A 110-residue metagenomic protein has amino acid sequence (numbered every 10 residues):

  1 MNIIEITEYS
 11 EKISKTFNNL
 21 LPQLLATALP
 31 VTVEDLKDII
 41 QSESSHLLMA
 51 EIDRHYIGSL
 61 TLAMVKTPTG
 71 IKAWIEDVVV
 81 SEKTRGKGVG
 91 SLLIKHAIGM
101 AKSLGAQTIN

Functional and structural regions predicted by a protein language model:
M1-V31: Short amphipathic alpha-helix that is part of the acyltransferase structural core
T16-L20, D35, L92, H96: Alpha-helical elements of Rossmann-like donor-binding domains used by nucleotide-donor carbohydrate transfer enzymes
V31-K37: Short, basic/aromatic recognition patches
D38-M49: A short helix-loop-beta-strand connector motif used in the catalytic cores of GNAT acetyltransferases and, in some
M49, H55-M64, W74, V79: Conserved beta-strand in the GNAT
V65-I75, R85, L104-Q107: A conserved beta-turn-beta hairpin within the catalytic core of GNAT-like acetyltransferases that forms part
V80, G86-G99: Conserved acetyl-CoA-binding loop-helix of GNAT-fold acetyltransferases
I94, A101-N110: Conserved GNAT acetyl-CoA-binding A-motif
